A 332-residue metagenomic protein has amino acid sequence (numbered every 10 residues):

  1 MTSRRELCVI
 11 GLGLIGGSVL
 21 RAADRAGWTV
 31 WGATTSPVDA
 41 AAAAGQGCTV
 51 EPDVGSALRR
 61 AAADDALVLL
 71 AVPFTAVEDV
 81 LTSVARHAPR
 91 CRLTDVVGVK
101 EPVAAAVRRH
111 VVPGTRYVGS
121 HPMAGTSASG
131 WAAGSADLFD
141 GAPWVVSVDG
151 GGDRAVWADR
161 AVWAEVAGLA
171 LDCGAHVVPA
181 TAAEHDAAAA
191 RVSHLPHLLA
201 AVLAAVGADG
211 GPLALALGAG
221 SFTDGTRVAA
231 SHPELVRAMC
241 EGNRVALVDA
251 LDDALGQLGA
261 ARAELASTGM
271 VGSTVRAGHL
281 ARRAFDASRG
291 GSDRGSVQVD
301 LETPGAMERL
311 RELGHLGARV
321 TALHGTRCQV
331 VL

Functional and structural regions predicted by a protein language model:
M1-D53, R59-A62: NAD(P)+-binding Rossmann beta1-loop-alpha1 motif at the extreme N-terminus of oxidoreductases
S3-E6, R90, G141: Phosphate-coordination loops involved in phosphoryl transfer and adenosine-cofactor binding
C8-V9, L70, V146: Hydrophobic Val/Ile/Leu positions in short beta-strands of Rossmann-like dinucleotide-binding domains
V54-T94: Rossmann-like NAD(P)-binding element
V80-W131: Rossmann-like NAD(P)(H) cofactor-binding subdomain of soluble oxidoreductases
L138-A230: Internal alpha-helical scaffold of NAD(P)-dependent oxidoreductase catalytic cores
L213-D286: Interdomain hinge/lid region at the active-site interface of Rossmann-like NAD(P)-dependent oxidoreductases
L258, L265-S267, V271-L332: NAD(P)-dependent dehydrogenase/reductase Rossmann-like domain
